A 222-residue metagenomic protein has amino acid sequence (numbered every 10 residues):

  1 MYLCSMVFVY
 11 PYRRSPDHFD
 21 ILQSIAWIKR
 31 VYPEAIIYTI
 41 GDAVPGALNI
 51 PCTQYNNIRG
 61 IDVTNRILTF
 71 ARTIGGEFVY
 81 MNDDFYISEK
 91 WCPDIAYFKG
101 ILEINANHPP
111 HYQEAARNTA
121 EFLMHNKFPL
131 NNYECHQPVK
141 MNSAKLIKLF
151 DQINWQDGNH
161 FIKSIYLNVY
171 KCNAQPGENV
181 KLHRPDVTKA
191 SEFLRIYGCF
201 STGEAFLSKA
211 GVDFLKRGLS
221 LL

Functional and structural regions predicted by a protein language model:
M1-N56, Y166, C199-L222: N-terminal anchoring/stem segment of glycosyltransferases
C4, A35, I74-E77, D83: Short coil/turn segments at beta-strand junctions that form active-site/ligand-binding loops
H18-A26, I50-M81: A conserved donor-nucleotide-binding helix/loop in the catalytic core of Leloir-type glycosyltransferases
T39-G46, D83-Y86, W91: Short, polar loop motifs at secondary-structure junctions
V44-I67, P93-L102, T188-G198: Active-site regions of enzymes building and remodeling cell-envelope glycoconjugates
G60-T64, D83-F85, G158-S164: Conserved glycosyltransferase catalytic-site signature
S88-A120: Conserved donor-nucleotide/metal-binding helix-loop-beta segment in metal-dependent transferases, i.e., the alpha-helix
Y112-L207: Catalytic core and acceptor-binding pocket of nucleotide-sugar-dependent glycosyltransferases
